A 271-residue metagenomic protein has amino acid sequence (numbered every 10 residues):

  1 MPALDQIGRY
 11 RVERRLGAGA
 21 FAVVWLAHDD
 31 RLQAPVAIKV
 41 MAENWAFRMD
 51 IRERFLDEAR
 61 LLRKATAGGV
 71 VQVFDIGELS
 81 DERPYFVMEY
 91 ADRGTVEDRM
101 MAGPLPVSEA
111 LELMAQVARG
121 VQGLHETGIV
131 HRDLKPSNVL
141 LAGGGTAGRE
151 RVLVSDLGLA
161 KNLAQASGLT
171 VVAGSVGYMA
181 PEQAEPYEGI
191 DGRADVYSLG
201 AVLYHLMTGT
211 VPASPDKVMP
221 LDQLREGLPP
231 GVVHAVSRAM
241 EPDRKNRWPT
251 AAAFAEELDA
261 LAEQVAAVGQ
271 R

Functional and structural regions predicted by a protein language model:
V23: Conserved N-lobe ATP-binding subsite of Hanks-type protein kinase domains, especially the beta3 VAIK lysine
A42-K64: AlphaC helix of the eukaryotic protein kinase fold
D75-G77: A short, aromatic-enriched beta-strand patch in the conserved N-lobe beta-sheet of the protein kinase catalytic domain
D81-T95, R99: Conserved short submotifs of the Hanks-type protein kinase catalytic core that shape the nucleotide-binding pocket
L113-M114: Activation segment signature within eukaryotic-like protein kinase domains
A118-I129: Protein kinase catalytic-loop region centered on the HRD/HxD motif
G177-G269: C-terminal lobe helix-coil module of Hanks-type protein kinase domains
